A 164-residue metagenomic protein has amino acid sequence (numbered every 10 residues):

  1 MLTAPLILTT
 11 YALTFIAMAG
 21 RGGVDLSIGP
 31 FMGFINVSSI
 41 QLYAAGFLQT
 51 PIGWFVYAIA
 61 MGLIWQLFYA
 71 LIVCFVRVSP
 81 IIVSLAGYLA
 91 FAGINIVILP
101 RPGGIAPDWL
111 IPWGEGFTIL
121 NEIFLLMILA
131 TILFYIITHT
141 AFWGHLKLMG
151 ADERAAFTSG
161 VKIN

Functional and structural regions predicted by a protein language model:
M1-G46, V73-V76: Single transmembrane alpha-helix segments in multi-pass membrane proteins
M1-L2, F47-G53, P112-I123: Interfacial loop-to-helix junctions that mark the boundaries of transmembrane helices in multi-pass membrane
I28, G53, P80, F142-H145: Residue-level recognition of membrane-helix boundary sites in multi-pass small-molecule transporters
M32, N36, M61, G87-F91: Transmembrane alpha-helical core residues of multi-pass small-molecule transporters, especially secondary transporters
Q41, G46, L67-F75, I98 (+1 more regions): Membrane-interface helix caps of multi-pass small-molecule transporters
F47-Y88, T131: Alpha-helical transmembrane segments within multi-pass membrane transporters and channels
V76, P80-A141: Transmembrane helix-bundle core of multi-pass membrane transporters and related energy-transducing complexes
I132-N164: Membrane-helix/interface signature in polytopic inner-membrane proteins
